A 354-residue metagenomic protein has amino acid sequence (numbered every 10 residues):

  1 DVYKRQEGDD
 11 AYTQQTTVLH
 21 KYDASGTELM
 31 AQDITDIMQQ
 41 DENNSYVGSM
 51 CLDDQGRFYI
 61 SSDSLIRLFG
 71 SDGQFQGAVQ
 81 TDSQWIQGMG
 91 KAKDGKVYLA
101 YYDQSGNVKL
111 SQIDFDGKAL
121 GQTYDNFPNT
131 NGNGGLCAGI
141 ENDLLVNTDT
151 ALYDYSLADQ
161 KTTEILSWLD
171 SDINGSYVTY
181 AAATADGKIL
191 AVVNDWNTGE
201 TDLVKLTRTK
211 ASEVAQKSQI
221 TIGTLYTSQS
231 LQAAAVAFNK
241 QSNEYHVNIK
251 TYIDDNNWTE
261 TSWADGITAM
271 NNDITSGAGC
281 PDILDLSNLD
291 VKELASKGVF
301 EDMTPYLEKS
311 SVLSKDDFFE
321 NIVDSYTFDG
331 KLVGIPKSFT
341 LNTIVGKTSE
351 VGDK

Functional and structural regions predicted by a protein language model:
V2-Y3: Short, small-residue-biased leader/transition segments that mark boundaries at the very start of proteins
Q14-I37, L65-Q80, S105-P128, L152-S171 (+1 more regions): Surface-exposed loop/turn elements that mediate protein-protein interactions on large endomembrane-trafficking
Q39-D53, S83-A92, P128-E141, N174-A183: Repeated scaffold domains used in trafficking and secretory/extracellular systems, primarily beta-propellers
Q55-G56, D94-K96, E141-D143, D186-K188: Short coil/turn segments that connect the beta-strands within blades of beta-propeller domains
T179-V214: Blade-level signature of beta-propeller repeat domains, shared across WD40, Kelch, NHL, RCC1 and BNR/Asp-box propellers
K205-T221, K240-Q241, G330: Immediate post-signal peptide segment of exported/extracytoplasmic ligand-binding proteins
T221-V291: Early extracytoplasmic/lumenal segment of secretory-pathway proteins
L289-T343, G352-D353: Hinge/lid segment of periplasmic solute-binding proteins
